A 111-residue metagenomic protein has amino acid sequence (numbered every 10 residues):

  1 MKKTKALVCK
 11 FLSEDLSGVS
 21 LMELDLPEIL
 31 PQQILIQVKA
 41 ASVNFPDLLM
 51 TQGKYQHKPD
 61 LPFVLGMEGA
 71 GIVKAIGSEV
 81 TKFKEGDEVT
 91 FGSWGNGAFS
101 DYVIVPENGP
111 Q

Functional and structural regions predicted by a protein language model:
K2-L7: Short structural boundary motif marking the start of a folded domain
C9, T51, K74-A75, I104-P106: Short beta-strand-to-turn element immediately C-terminal to the catalytic PLP-Schiff-base lysine in fold type I
K10-G18: Extracellular beta-rich ligand/substrate-recognition surface
E14, N44-P46: Residue-level signal for secondary-structure boundary sites
L21-L26, A70-I72, Y102-I104, P110: Conserved hydrophobic/aromatic beta-strand scaffold that supports enzyme active sites
D25-S42, K54-G97: Glycine-rich beta-strand-centered segment in the early N-terminal region that forms part of a ligand/cofactor-binding
P46-Q52: Cytochrome P450 core scaffold surrounding the K-helix E-X-X-R motif and the conserved "meander" helix-loop region
L49, K82, G92-Q111: NAD(P)H dinucleotide-binding glycine-rich loop of Rossmann-like/cofactor-binding domains, especially the beta1-alpha1
